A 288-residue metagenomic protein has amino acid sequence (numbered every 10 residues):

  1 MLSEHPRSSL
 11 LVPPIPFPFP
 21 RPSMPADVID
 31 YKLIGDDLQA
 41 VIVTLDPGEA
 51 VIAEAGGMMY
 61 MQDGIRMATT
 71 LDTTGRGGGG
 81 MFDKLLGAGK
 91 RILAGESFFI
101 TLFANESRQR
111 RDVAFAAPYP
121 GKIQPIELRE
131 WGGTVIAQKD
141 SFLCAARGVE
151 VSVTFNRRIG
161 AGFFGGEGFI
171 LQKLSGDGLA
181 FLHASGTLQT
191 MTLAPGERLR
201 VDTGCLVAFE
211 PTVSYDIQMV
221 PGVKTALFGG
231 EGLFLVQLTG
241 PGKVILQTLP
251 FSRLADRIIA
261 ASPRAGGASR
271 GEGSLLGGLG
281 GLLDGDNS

Functional and structural regions predicted by a protein language model:
M1-S23: Low-complexity proline/serine/threonine-rich segments in eukaryotic and viral proteins
F19-S288: Composition-driven recognition of glycine/serine/threonine/acidic- and proline-rich low-complexity segments and repeats
